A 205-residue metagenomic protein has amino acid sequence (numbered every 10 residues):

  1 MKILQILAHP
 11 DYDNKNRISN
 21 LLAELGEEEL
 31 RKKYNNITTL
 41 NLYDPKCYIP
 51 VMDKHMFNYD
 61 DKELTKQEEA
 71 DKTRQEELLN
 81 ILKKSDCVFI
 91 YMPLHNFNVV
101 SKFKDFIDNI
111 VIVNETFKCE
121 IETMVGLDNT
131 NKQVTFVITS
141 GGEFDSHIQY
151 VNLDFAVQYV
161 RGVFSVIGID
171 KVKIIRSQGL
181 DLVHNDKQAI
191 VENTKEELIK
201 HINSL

Functional and structural regions predicted by a protein language model:
M1-D105, I112, E196-L205: N-terminal beta1-alpha1-beta2 submodule of the flavodoxin-like/Rossmannoid cofactor-binding fold
Y12-D13, K46, E143, D181-V183: Flexible, glycine-rich phosphate/dinucleotide-binding loops and adjacent beta-alpha linkers at cofactor/substrate
L22-G26, I138, F164: Conserved short hydrophobic patches within well-ordered secondary structure
E27, S146-L205: Glycine-rich phosphate/pyrophosphate-binding loop and the adjoining helix
E29-L30, I81-D86, K132, V163-V172: A structural motif corresponding to the C-terminal end of an alpha-helix and its immediate exit/capping segment
L42, T139, S177-G179: Active-site donor-binding loop signature of nucleotide-sugar glycosyltransferases
E69-L153, V157-Q158: Helix-loop-strand module that forms the ligand-binding subsite of alpha/beta enzymes
